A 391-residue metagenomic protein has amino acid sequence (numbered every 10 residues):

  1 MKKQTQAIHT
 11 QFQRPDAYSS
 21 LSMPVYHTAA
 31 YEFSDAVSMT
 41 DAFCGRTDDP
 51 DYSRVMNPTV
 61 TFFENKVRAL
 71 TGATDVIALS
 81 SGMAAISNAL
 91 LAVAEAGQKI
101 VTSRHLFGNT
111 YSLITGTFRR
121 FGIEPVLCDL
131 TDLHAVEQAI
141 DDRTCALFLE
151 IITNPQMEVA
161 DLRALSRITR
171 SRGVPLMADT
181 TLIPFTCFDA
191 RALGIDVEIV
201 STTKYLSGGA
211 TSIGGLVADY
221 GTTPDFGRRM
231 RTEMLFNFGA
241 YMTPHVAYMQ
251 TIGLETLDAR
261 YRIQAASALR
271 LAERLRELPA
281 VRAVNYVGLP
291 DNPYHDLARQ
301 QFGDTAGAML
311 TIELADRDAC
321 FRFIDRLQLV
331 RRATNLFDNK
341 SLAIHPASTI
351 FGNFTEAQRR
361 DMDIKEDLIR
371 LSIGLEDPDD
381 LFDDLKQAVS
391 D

Functional and structural regions predicted by a protein language model:
M1-T47: N-terminal glycine-rich, Lys/His-bearing helix-loop that initiates the first secondary-structure elements of many
A7-Q13, V76-A280, N285: Conserved PLP-enzyme active-site core in the AAT-like
F12-R14, H27-F33, K204, T256 (+5 more regions): Glycine-rich beta-alpha junction loops
A30, D35-S87, N109-T117: Conserved N-terminal alpha-helix of the aminotransferase class I/II PLP-enzyme fold
E32-A36, P224-D225, L257, R317-C320 (+2 more regions): Short, acidic Gly/Pro/Ser/Thr-rich loop/turn segments
D48, T74, I213, V246 (+3 more regions): Short amphipathic alpha-helical segments
T115, E124-V126, Q138, R260 (+1 more regions): PLP-dependent enzyme catalytic core of the Aspartate aminotransferase-like
V281-I369, I373: Conserved C-terminal alpha-helix-loop-beta "cap" of PLP-dependent enzymes that closes/shapes the active-site mouth
